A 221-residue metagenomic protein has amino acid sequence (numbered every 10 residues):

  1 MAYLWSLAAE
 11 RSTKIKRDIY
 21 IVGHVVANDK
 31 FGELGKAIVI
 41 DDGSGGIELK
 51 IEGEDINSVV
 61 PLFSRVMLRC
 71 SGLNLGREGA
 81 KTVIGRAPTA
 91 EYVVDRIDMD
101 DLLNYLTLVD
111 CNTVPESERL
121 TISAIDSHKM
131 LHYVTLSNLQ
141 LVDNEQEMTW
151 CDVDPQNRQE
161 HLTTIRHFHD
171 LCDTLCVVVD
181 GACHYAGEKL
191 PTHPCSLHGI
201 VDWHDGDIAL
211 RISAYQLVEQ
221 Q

Functional and structural regions predicted by a protein language model:
M1-G35, V39-R65, R69-Q221: OB-fold nucleic-acid-binding modules
